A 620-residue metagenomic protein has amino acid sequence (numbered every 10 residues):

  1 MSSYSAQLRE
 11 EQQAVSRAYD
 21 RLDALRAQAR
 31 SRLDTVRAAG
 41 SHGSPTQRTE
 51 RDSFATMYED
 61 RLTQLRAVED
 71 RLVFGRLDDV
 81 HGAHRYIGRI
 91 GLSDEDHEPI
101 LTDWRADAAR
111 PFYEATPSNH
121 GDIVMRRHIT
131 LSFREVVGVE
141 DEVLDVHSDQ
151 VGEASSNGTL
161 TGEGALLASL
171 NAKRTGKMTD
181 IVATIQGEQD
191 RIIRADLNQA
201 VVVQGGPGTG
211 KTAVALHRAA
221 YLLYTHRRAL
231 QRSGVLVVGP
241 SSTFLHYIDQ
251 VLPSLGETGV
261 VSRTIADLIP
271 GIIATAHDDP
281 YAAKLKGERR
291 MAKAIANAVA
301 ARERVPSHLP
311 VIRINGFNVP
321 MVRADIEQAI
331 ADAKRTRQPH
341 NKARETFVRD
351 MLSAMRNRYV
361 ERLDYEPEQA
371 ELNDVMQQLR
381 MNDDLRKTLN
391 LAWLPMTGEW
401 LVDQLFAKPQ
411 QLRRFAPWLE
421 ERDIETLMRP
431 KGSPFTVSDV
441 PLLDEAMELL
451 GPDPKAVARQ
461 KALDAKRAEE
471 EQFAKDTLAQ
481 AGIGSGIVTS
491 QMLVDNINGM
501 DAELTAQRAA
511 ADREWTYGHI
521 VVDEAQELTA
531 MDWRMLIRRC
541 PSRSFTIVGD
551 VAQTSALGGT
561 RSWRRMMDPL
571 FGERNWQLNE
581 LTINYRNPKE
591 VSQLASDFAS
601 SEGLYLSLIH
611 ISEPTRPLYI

Functional and structural regions predicted by a protein language model:
M1-S5, R9-L25, A29, G40 (+2 more regions): P-loop NTPase Walker
M1-V182, Q186-R191: Extended, charged low-complexity regulatory segments
Q186, D190-L197, A220, N390 (+4 more regions): Amphipathic, well-packed alpha-helical segments that form the structural scaffold of globular domains
D196-Q199, G205, R232-G234, H246-F415: Conserved ATP-dependent motor core of P-loop NTPases, especially the RecA-like helicase ATPase domain
R228, S233, S242-K286, M447-P454 (+3 more regions): Conserved helicase motor core of SF1/SF2 NTP-dependent helicases
V237-V238, L379, T436, L581: Active-site-adjacent beta-strand anchor residues
A324-H519, L528-W533: Conserved helicase NTPase catalytic core signature
